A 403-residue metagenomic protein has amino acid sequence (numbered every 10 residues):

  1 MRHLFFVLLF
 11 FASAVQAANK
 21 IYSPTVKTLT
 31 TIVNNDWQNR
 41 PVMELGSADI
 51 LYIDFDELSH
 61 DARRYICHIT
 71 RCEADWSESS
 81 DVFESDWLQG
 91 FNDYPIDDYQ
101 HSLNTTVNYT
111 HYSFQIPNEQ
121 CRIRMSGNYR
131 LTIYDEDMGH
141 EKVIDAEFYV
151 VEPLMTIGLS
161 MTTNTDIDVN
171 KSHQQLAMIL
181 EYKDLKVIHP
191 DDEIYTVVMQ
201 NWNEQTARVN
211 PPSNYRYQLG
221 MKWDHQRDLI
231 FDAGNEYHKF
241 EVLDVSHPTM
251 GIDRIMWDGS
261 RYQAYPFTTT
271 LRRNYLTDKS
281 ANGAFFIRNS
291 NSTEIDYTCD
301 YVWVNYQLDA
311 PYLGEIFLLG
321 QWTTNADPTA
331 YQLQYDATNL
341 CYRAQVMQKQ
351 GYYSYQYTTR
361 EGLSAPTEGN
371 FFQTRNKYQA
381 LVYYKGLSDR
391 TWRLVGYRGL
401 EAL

Functional and structural regions predicted by a protein language model:
M1-N19: Bacterial Sec-dependent N-terminal signal peptides
T25-R71, V169-L180, N291-Y306: Contiguous beta-strand segments within globular domains
D61-G90, I188-P211, L313-T324: Extended low-complexity, serine/threonine- and proline-enriched intrinsically disordered segments
W87-S113, E204-S213, W303-K349, G362-S388: Aromatic-rich carbohydrate-binding modules that target alpha-glucans
T106-E136: Ligand-binding face of N-terminal immunoglobulin V-set domains in extracellular IgSF glycoproteins
V150-K171, Q373-G396: Low-complexity, Pro/Ser/Thr- and charge-rich linker/hinge segments at domain boundaries
D192-Y275: Long, internal scaffold/assembly segments composed of regular secondary structure
Y265-Y312, W392-L403: Basic K/R-rich, polyanion-interacting modules in nucleoproteins and related proteins
